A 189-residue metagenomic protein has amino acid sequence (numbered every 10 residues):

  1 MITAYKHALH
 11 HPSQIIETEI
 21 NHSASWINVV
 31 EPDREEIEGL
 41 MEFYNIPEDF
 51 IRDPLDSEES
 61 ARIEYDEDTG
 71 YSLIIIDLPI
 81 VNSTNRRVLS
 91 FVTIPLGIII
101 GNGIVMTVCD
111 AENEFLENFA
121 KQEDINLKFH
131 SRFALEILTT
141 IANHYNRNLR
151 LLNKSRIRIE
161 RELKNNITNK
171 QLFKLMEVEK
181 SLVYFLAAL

Functional and structural regions predicted by a protein language model:
M1-A188: Peripheral, non-transmembrane regulatory/ligand-interaction domains of membrane transport proteins
